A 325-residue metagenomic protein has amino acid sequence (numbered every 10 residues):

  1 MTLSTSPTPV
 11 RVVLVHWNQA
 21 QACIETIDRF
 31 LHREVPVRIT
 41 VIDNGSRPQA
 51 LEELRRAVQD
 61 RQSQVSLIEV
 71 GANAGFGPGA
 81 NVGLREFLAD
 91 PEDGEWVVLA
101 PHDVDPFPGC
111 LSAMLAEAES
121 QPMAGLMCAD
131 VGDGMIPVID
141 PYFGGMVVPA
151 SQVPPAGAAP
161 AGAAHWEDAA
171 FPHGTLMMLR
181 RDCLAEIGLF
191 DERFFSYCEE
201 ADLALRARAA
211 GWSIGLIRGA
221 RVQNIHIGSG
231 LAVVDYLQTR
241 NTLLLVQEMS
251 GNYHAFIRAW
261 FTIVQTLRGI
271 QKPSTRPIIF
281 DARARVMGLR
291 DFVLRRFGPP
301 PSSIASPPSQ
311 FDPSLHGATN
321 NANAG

Functional and structural regions predicted by a protein language model:
M1-R29: N-proximal low-complexity "stem/linker" segments adjacent to membrane-targeting elements
D28-V37: Short, acidic, metal-binding catalytic loop of nucleotide-sugar glycosyltransferases
D43-E53, A72: A conserved acidic beta->alpha catalytic loop
E69, P78-V82, E86, V104-I187 (+1 more regions): Acidic/His-rich active-site region of diverse nucleotide-sugar glycosyltransferases
A72, F76-A89, L205, L243: Short, conserved alpha-helix that lines the donor NDP-sugar binding/gating region of sugar-transfer enzymes
D93-D105: Short beta-strand-to-loop acidic/aromatic patch adjacent to the donor-nucleotide binding site
A170-L179, C183-G188, E192-R221: A short, conserved alpha-helix in the catalytic core of glycosyltransferases
Y236-N241, G251-G325: Non-catalytic, C-terminal membrane-associated alpha-helical segments of glycosyltransferases
